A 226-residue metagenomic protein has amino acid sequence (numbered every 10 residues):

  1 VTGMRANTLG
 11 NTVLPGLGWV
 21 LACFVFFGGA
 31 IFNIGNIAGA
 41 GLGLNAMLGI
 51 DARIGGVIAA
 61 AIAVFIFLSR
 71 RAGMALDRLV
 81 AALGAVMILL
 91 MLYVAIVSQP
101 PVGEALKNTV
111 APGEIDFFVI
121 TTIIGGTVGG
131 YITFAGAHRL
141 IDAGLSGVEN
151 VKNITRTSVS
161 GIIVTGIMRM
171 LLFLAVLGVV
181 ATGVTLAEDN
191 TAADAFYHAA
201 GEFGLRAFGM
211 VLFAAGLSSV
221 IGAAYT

Functional and structural regions predicted by a protein language model:
V1-L17, L42-L44, A181-A199: Flexible loop linkers connecting adjacent transmembrane helices in multi-pass alpha-helical membrane transporters
A6-T8, N36-I58, A223-T226: Helix-loop-helix connectors at the membrane interface of multi-pass transporters/channels
T12-W19, L48-G55, G113-F117, Y197-A207: Membrane-interfacial loop-to-helix junctions in multi-pass transporters
W19-F26, M47-S69, A85-A95: Transmembrane alpha-helical segments of multi-pass small-molecule transport proteins
V25-G43, L171, R206-T226: Membrane-helix boundary/coupling elements in multi-pass transport proteins
G84-V110, I120-H138: Hydrophobic alpha-helical segments and their helix-loop junctions in multi-pass secondary transporters
I124-I154, L177-V180: Helix-loop junctions at the membrane interface of multi-pass solute transporters
T155-A181: Selective recognition of specific alpha-helical transmembrane segments in multi-pass small-molecule
